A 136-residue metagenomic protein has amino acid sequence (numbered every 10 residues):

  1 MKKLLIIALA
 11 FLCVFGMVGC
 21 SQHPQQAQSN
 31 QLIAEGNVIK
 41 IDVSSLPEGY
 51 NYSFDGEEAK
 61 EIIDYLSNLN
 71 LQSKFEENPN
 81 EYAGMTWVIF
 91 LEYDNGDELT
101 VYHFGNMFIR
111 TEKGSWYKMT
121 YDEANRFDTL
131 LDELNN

Functional and structural regions predicted by a protein language model:
M1-L4: Positively charged n-region of N-terminal signal peptides that target proteins for export
I6-V14: Hydrophobic helical h-region of N-terminal Sec-dependent signal peptides in bacterial secretory/periplasmic proteins
F15-G19: C-terminal motif of bacterial Sec signal peptides marking the signal peptidase cleavage site
C20-N136: Function-determining sites in protein domains
